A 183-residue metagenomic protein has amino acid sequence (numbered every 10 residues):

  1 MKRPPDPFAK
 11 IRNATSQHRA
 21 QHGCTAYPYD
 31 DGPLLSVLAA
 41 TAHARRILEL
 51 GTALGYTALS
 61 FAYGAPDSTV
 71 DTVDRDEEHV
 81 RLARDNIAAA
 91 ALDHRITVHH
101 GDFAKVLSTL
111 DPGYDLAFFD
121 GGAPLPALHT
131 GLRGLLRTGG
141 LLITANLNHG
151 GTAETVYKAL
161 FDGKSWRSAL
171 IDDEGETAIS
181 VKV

Functional and structural regions predicted by a protein language model:
M1-L116, A123-I143, L147-V183: A short alpha-helical cap/connector motif
